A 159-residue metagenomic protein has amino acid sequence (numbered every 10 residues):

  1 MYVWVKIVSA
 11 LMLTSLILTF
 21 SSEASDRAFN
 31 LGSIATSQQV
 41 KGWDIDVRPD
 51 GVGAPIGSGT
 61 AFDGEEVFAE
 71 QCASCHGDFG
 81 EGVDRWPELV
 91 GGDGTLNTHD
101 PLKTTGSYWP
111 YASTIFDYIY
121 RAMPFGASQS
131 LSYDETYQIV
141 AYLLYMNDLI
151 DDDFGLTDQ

Functional and structural regions predicted by a protein language model:
M1-S9: Bacterial N-terminal signal peptides that target proteins for export
V8-T19: Bacterial N-terminal signal peptides
F20-A24: Sec/Tat signal peptide C-region and signal peptidase I cleavage site
N30-V67, V83, P124-S128: Electrostatic cytochrome c docking/interface patches
V47, L131-Q159: Flexible coil segments in periplasmic/lumen-exposed cytochrome c-class electron-transfer proteins
G64, F68-F79, L89, I139-L143: The canonical Cys-X-X-Cys-His
E65, G80-F116, D158: Gly/Gly-Pro-rich "capping" loops immediately C-terminal to redox-active cysteine motifs in periplasmic/lumenal
W109-Y120, Y133, Y137-A141: An amphipathic alpha-helix signature
